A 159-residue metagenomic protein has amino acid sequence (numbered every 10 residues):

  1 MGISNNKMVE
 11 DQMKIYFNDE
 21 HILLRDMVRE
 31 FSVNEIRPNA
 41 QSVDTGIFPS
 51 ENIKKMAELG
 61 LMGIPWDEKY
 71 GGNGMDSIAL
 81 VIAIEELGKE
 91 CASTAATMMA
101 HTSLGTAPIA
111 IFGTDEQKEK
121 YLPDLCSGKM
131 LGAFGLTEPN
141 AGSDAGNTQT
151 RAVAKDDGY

Functional and structural regions predicted by a protein language model:
M1-E20: Intrinsic disorder at enzyme termini
R29-Q41: N-terminal capping segment at the start of a domain
N39-L59: Short secondary-structure junction/hinge motifs that connect adjacent elements
T45, T97-M99, T137: Short coil/turn segments at secondary-structure boundaries
E58-E119, P123-K129: Internal helix-loop-helix
G72-N73, E116-Y159: Glycine-rich, Trp-frequent "lid" loop and neighboring beta-strands that shape and gate the flavin cofactor pocket
